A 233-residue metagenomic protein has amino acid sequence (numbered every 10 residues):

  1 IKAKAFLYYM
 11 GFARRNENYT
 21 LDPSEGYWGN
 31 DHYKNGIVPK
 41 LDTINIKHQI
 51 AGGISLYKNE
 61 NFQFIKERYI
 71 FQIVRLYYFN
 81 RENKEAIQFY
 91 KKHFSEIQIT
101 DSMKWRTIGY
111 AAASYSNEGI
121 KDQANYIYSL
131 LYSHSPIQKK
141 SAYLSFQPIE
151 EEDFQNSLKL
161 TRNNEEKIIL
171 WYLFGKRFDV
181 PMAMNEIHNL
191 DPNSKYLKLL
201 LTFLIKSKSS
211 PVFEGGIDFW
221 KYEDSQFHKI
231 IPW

Functional and structural regions predicted by a protein language model:
I1-I44, S129-L131, P136-Q138, L190-L197 (+1 more regions): N-terminal alpha-helical interaction modules that lie
I37-G52, Y78-K92, G119-I120, S145-P148 (+2 more regions): Helix-turn-helix repeat elements of alpha-solenoid scaffolds
I54-F64, K91-S102, S129-I137, Q155-T161 (+2 more regions): Solenoid-like repeat scaffolds
E67-R68, Q72, R106-S114, I127 (+3 more regions): "A position-specific structural signal for the A-helix of alpha-solenoid helical repeats
I73-V74, Y78, Y115-N117, Y172-G175 (+1 more regions): Specific register positions within alpha-helical solenoid repeats of the TPR/Sel1-like families, i.e., one
E82-I87, Q123-I127, A183-I187, L197: Solenoid-repeat scaffolds in large eukaryotic assemblies
E82-N83, A113-I127, I137-K140, Q147-I169 (+2 more regions): Alpha-helical linker/edge segments of TPR/alpha-solenoid repeat scaffolds and analogous pre-/post-domain helices
R162-P181, N193: Surface-exposed, low-hydrophobicity segments enriched in Gly/Pro/acidic/Ser residues that characterize the mature
